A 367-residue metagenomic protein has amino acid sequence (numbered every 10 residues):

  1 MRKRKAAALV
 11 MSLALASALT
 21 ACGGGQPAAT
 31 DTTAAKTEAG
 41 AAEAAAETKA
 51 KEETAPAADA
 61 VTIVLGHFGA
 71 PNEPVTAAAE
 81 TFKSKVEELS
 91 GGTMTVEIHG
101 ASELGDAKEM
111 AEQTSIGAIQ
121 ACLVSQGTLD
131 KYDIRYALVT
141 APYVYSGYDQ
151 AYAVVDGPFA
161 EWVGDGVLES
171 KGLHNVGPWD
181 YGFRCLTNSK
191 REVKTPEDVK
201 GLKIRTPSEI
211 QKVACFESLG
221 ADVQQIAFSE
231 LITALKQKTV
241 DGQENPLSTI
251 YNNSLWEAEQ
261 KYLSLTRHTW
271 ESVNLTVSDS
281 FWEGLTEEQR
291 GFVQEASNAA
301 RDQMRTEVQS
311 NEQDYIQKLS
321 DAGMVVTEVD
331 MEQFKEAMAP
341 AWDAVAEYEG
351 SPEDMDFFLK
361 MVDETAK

Functional and structural regions predicted by a protein language model:
M1-V10: Bacterial N-terminal signal peptides that target proteins for export
A18-A21: C-terminal motif of bacterial Sec signal peptides marking the signal peptidase cleavage site
G23-A29, K36, K49-Q150, F159 (+2 more regions): N-terminal secretory/targeting leader peptides
K36-A42: Short extracytoplasmic/periplasmic juxtamembrane "stem" segments immediately C-terminal to an N-terminal membrane anchor
V154-G164: Signature of the catalytic double-stranded beta-helix
